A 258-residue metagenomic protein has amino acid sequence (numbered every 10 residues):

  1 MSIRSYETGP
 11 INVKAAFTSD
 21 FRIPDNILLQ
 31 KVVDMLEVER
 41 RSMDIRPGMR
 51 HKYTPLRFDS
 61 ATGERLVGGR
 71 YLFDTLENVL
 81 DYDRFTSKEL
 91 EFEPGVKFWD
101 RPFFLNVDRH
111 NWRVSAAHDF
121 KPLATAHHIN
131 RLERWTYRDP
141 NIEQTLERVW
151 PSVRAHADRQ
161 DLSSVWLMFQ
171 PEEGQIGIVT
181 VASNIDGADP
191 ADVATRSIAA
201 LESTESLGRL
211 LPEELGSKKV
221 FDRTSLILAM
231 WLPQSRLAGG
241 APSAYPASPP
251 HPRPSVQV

Functional and structural regions predicted by a protein language model:
M1-H51, P55, D59-T62, E77-R84 (+1 more regions): Short S/T/G/P-rich N-terminal loop/turn motif that feeds into the first structured element of a domain
R65-F73, I178-V179: Short, structured motif recognition centered on aromatic/hydrophobic residues
D81, K88-E93, F98: Contiguous mid-protein beta-loop-alpha structural module that forms a pocket-lining wall or clamp of enzyme active
